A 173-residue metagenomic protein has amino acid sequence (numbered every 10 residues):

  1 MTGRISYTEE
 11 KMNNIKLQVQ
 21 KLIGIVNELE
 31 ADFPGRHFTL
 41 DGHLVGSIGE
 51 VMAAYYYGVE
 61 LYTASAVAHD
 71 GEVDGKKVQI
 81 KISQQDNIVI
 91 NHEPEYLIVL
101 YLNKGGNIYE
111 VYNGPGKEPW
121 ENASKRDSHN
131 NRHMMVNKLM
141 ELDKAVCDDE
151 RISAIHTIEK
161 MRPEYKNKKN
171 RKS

Functional and structural regions predicted by a protein language model:
T2-D74, I80-S173: Nucleic-acid endonuclease domains
